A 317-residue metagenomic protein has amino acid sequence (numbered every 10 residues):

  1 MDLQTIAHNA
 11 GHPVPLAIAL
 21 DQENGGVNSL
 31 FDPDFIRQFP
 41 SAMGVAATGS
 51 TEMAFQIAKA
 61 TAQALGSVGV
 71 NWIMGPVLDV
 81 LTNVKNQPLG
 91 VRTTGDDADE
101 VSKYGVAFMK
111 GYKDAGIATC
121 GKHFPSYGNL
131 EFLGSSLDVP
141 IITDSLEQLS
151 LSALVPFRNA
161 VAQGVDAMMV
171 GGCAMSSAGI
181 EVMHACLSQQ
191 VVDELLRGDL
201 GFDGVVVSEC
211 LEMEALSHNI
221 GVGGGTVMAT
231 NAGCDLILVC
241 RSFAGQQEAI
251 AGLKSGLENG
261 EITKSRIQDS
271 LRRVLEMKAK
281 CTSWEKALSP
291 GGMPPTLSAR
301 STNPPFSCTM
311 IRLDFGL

Functional and structural regions predicted by a protein language model:
M1-Y104, H123, G128-T143, G171-A185 (+2 more regions): Enzymes and membrane/adaptor proteins characterized by extended Gly/Ser/Thr/Asp/Glu-rich, aromatic-dotted
Q4-A7, G69, Y112, G116 (+4 more regions): Sec/Tat-exported extracytoplasmic proteins
H12-L16, V70-N71, K113-A118, G164-D166 (+3 more regions): Short, well-ordered coil/turn segments that N-cap beta-strands
I57, Y104, L149-A153, A249 (+2 more regions): Hydrophobic alpha-helical membrane-association signature
Y104-P125, Q148-A167: Phosphate/pyrophosphate-binding betaalpha-module
E147-V161, A185-V192, L216-I220, C308-T309: A general structural motif
Q189, G198, S217-L317: Preference for extracellular/luminal or secreted protein segments
